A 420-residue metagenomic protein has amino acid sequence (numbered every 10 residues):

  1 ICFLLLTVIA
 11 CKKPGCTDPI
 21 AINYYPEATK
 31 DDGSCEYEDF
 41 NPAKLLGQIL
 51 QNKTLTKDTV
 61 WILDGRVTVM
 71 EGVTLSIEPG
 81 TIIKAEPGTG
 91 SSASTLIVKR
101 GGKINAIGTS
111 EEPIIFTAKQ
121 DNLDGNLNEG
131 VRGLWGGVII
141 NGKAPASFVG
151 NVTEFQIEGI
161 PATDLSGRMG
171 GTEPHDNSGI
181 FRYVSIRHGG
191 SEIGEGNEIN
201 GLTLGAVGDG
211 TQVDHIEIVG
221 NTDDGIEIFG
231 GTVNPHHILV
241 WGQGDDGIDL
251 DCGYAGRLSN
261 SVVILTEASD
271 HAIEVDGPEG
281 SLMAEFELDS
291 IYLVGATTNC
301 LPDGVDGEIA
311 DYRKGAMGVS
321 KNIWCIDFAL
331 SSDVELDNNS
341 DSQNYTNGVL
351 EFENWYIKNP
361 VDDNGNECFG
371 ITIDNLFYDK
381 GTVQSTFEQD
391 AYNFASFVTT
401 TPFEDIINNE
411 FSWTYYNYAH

Functional and structural regions predicted by a protein language model:
C2, C11-D39: Primarily marks secretory-pathway-exposed extracellular/lumenal segments that are disulfide- and glycosylation-prone
C2-F3, Y312: Residue-level detector of transmembrane insertion/anchoring sites
F40-S76, E86-G101, G108-T109, P113-D223 (+2 more regions): Extracellular beta-rich repeat passengers
I82: Catalytic metal-binding/acid-base residues of hydrolase active sites
